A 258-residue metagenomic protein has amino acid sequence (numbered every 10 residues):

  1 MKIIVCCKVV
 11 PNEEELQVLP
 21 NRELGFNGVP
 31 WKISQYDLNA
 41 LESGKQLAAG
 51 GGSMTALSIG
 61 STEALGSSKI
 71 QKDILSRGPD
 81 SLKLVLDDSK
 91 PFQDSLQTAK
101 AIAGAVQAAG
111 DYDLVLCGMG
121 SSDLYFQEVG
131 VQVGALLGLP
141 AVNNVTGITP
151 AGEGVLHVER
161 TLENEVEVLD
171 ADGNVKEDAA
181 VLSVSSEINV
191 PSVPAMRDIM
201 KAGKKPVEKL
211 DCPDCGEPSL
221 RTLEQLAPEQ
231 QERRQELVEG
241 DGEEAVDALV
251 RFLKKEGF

Functional and structural regions predicted by a protein language model:
M1-F258: N-terminal glycine-rich FAD/FM-binding segment characteristic of electron-transfer flavoproteins
